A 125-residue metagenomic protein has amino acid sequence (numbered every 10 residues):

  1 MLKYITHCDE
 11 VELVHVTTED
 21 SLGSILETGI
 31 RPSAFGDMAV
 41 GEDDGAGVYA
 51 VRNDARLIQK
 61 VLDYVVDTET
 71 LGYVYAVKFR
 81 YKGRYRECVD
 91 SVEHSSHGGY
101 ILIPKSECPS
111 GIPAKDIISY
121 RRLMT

Functional and structural regions predicted by a protein language model:
M1-A46, D63: ADP-ribose/NAD+-binding catalytic cleft of ART/PARP-like enzymes
T17, I30-S33, R52, I103 (+1 more regions): Short coil/turn linker and secondary-structure boundary residues
D20, D54-L57, Y81-R86: Short, charged/polar surface micro-motifs in flexible loops or helix N-caps
E27, D67-T125: Active-site and NAD+-binding cores of ADP-ribose-processing enzymes
Y49: Short, surface-exposed loop/strand segments
R52-T68: Short active-site loop/helix that positions an aromatic residue
